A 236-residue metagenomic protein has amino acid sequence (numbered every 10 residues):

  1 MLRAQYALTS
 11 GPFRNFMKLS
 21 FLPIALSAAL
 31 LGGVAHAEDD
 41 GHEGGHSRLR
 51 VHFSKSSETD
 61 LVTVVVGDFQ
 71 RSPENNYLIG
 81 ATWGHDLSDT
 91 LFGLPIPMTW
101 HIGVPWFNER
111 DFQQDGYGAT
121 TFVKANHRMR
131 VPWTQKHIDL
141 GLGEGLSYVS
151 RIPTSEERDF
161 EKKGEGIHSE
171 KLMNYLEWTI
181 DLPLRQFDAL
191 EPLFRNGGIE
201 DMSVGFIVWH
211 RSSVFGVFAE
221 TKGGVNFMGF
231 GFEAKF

Functional and structural regions predicted by a protein language model:
M1-E43: Cleavable N-terminal export/targeting peptides
H36-D86, F218, E233: Short glycine/proline- and aromatic-enriched beta-strand/turn motifs that initiate or cap beta-hairpins
G45, P73-I79, D115-T121, K171-W178 (+1 more regions): Residues that define the transmembrane beta-barrel architecture of outer-membrane proteins
L49-K55, V62-Q70, P97-R110, V204-S212: Transmembrane beta-strand segments that form the barrel wall of outer-membrane beta-barrel proteins
V66-E74, R110-Q114, G166-I167, V217-T221: Outer-membrane beta-barrel domain signature
T82-W106: A glycine-rich, hydrophobic loop/mini-helix early in the fold
H85-D89, W100, Q113-F218, A234-F236: Outer-membrane beta-barrel transmembrane domain signature
E220-F236: Long hydrophobic alpha-helical segments typical of transmembrane helices together with their membrane-interfacial
